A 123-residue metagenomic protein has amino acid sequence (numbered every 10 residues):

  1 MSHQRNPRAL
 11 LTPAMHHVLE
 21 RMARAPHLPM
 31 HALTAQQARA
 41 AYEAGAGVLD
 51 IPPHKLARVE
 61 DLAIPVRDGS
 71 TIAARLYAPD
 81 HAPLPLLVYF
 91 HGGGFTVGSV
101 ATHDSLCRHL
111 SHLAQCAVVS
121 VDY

Functional and structural regions predicted by a protein language model:
M1-I72, L76: A glycine/proline-hinged amphipathic helix-loop "lid/cap" segment that gates access to hydrophobic ligand pockets
D61, L87, V118-S120: Conserved beta-strand scaffold positions in the cores of enzyme catalytic domains, especially in NTP/NDP-utilizing
V66, G92, Y123: Active-site donor-binding loop signature of nucleotide-sugar glycosyltransferases
A74, P83-G93: Short beta-strand element of the alpha/beta-hydrolase
A74, V121-Y123: Fold-independent oxyanion-binding glycine-rich loops and adjacent beta-strand/coil segments at enzyme active sites
Y89, G94-V97, T102, V118: Serine-hydrolase catalytic-loop signature spanning alpha/beta hydrolases and amidase-signature enzymes
A101-V121: Short amphipathic alpha-helix adjacent to the substrate-entry channel of hydrolases
